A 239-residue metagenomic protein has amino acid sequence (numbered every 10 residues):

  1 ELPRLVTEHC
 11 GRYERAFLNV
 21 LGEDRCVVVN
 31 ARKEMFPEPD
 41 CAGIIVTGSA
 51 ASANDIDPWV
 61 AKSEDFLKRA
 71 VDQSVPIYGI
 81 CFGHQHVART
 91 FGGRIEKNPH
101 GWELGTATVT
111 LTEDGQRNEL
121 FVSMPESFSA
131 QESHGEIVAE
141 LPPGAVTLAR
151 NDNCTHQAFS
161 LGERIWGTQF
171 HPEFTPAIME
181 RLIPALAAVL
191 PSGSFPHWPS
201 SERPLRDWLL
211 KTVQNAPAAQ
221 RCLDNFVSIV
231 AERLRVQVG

Functional and structural regions predicted by a protein language model:
E1-Q73, P196-W198, L205-G239: N-terminal beta1-alpha1 cap of cysteine-dependent amidohydrolase-like domains
R4-V6, D55-I56, A88-T90, P142 (+1 more regions): Short glycine-/acidic-enriched loop or helix-start segments at secondary-structure transitions that form or flank
R15-N19, Q85, N118, E136: Active-site phosphate/pyrophosphate- and oxyanion-stabilizing loops and adjacent acidic/basic residues in soluble
D24-C26, I77, I165-W166: Hydrophobic anchor at the start of a short beta-strand that flanks the dinucleotide cofactor-binding loop
T47-G115: Cysteine-nucleophile active-site neighborhood
F91-A177: Pocket-forming structural segment of enzyme catalytic cores
V146, C154-R164, T168-G239: C-terminal and late-domain segments of enzyme folds
